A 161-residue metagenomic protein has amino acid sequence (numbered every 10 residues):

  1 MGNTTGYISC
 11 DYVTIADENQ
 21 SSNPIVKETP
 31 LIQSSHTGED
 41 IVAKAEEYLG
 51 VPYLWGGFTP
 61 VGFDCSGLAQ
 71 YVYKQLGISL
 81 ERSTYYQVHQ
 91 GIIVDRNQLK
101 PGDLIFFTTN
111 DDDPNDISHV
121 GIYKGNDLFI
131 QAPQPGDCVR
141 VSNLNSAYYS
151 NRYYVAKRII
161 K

Functional and structural regions predicted by a protein language model:
M1-H36: Boundary regions of SH3-family modules and the immediately adjacent low-complexity/disordered segments in eukaryotic
K27-S34, P52-P60, N110, N143: Second-shell loop/turn segments in exported
T37-I41, A45, D64-C65, V72: Stable alpha-helical elements in mature extracytoplasmic
K44-V51, Y71-S79, I105-T108, A132 (+1 more regions): Structured segments of extracytoplasmic/periplasmic soluble domains in secreted or envelope-associated proteins
V51-P101, Y153: Catalytic cysteine-centered active-site loop
I78-C138: ...with weaker cross-activation on analogous glycine-rich loops/strands in unrelated enzymes
N151-K161: Low-complexity, Gly/Ser/Thr/Pro-rich intrinsically disordered linker/tail segments
